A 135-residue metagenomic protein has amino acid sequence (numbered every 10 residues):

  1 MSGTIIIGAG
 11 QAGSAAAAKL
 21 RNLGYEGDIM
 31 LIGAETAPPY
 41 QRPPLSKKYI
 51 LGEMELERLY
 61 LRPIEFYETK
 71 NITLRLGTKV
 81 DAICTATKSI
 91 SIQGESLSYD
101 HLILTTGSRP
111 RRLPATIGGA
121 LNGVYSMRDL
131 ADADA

Functional and structural regions predicted by a protein language model:
M1-I5, Y60-A135: FAD-binding core/adjacent interface of flavoenzyme oxidoreductases
S2-T73, A135: Beta1-alpha1 glycine-rich phosphate/pyrophosphate-binding loop at the start of Rossmann-like nucleotide-binding domains
